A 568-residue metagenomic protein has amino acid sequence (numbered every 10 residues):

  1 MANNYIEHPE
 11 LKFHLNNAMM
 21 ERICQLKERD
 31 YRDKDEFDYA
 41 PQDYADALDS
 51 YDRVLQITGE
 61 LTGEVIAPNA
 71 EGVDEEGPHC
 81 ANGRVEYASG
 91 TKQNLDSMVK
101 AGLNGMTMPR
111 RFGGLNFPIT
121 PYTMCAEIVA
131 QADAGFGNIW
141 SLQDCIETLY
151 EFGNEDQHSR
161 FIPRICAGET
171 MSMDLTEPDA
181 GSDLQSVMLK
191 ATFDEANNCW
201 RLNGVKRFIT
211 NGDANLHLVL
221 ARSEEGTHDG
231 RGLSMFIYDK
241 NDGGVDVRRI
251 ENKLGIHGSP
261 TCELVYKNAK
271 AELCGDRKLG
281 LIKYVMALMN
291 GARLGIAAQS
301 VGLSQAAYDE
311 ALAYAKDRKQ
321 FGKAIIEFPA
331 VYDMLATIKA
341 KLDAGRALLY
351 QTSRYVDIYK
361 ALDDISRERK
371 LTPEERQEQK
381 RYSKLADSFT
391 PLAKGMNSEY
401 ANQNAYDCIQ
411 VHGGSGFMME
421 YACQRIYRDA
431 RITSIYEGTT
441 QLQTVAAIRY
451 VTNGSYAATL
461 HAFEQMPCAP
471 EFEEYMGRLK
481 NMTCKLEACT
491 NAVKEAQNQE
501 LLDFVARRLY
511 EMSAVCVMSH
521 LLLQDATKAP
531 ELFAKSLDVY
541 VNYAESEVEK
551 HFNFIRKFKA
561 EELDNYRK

Functional and structural regions predicted by a protein language model:
M1-A81, V85: Extended, charge-enriched "interface" segments that sit outside catalytic cores
A2, P9-E10, N17-M19, I256 (+3 more regions): Alpha-helix capping/hinge segments and adjacent helical runs
Y39, N241-G244, R248, P260-A292 (+3 more regions): A glycine-rich, basic-preceded beta-loop-alpha segment at the flavin cofactor/substrate interface of flavin-utilizing
G59-E60, G90-P163, A167, T210-G212 (+1 more regions): Internal helix-loop-helix
N154-R160, T439, V445-E487: A structural-propensity feature for long, helix-poor, extended segments
C199-V245: A short core secondary-structure module
D343-K394, T490-F504, L523, T527 (+1 more regions): C-terminal helix-coil-helix/basic helical segment that borders enzyme active sites and/or dimer interfaces and provides
G454, M466-K568: C-terminal amphipathic alpha-helical interaction region
